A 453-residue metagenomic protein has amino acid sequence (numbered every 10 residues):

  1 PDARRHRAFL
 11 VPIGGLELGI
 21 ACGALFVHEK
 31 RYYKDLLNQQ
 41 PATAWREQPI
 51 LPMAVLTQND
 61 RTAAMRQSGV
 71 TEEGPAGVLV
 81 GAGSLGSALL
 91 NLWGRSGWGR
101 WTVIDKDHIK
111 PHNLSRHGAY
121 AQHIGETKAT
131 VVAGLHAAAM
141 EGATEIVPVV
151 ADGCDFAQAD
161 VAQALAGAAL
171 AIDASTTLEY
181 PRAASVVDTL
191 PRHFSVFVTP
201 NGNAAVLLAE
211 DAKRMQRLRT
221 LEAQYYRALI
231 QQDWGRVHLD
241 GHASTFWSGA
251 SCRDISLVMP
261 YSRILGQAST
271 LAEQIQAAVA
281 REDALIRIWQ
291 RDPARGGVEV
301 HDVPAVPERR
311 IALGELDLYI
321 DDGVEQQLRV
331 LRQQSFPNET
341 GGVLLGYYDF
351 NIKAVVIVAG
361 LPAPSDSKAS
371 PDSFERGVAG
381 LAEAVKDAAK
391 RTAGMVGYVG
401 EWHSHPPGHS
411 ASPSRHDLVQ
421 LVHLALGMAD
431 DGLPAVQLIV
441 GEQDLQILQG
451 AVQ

Functional and structural regions predicted by a protein language model:
P1-P75: Glycine/serine-rich phosphate-binding loop and adjoining beta1-alpha1 elements at the start of nucleotide-handling
L37-Q58, A278-Q334: Phosphate-binding loop/pocket of nucleotide- and phosphate-handling active sites
R66-H108: Glycine-rich adenosine-cofactor-binding loop
K106-T144: Glycine-rich phosphate-binding loop and adjoining beta1-alpha1-beta2 segment of Rossmann-like nucleotide-binding folds
A133-A169, S175-L178: A structured beta-alpha segment of the ubiquitous adenosine-cofactor-binding alpha/beta core
L170-D211: ADP-ribose/adenylate-binding Rossmann-like module
V198-A294: Adenosine-phosphate binding glycine-rich loop
V300-G400, P406-Q453: Conserved beta-strand-loop surface patch within small alpha/beta domains used for substrate/adaptor or ligand engagement
